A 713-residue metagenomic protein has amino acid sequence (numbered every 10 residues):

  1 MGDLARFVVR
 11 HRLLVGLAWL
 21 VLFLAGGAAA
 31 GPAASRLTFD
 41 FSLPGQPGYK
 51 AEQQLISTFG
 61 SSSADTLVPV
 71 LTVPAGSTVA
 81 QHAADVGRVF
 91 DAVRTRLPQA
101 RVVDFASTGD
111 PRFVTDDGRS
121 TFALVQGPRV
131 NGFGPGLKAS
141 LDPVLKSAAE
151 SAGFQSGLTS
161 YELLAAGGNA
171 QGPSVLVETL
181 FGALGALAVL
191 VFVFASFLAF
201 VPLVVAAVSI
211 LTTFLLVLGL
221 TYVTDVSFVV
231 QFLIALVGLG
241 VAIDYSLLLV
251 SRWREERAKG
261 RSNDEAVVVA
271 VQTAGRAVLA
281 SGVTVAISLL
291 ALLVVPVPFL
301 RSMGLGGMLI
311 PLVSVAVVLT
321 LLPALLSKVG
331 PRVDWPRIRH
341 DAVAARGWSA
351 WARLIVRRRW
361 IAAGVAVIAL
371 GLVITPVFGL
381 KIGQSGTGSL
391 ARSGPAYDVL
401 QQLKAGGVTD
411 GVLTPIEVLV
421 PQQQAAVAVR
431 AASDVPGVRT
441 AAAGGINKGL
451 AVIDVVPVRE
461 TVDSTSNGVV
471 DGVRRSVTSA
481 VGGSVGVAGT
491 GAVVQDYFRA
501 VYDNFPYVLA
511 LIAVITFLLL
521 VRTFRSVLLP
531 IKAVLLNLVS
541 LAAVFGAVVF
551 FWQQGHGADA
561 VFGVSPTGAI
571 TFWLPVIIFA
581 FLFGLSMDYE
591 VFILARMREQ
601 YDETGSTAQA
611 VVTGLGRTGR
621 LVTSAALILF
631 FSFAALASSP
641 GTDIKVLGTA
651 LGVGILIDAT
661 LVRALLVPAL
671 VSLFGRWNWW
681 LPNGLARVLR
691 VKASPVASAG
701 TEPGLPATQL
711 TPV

Functional and structural regions predicted by a protein language model:
M1-S35, Q99, R129-I382, G482-G483 (+1 more regions): Membrane-embedded transmembrane helical bundles of large multi-pass transporters/channels
R36-F39, S385-T387: Short hinge/gating elements
R36-T38, T66-V68, S120-F122, L198 (+5 more regions): Short, solvent-exposed beta-strand edge segments and adjacent coil->beta transition regions
G45-T66, A75-S160, G379-A560, A569 (+2 more regions): Structured non-transmembrane domains adjacent to transmembrane bundles in polytopic membrane proteins
P74-A75, L290, A342-G347, Q423 (+1 more regions): Phosphate/pyrophosphate-recognition segments in soluble nucleotide-handling domains
